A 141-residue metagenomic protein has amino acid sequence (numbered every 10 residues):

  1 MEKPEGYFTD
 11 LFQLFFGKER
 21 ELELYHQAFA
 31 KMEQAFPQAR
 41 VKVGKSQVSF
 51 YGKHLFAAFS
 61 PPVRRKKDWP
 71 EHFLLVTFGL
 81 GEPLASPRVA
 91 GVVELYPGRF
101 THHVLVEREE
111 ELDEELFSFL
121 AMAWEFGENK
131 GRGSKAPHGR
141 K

Functional and structural regions predicted by a protein language model:
M1-V43, Q47: Charge-rich, low-complexity N-terminal segments
E23-Y25, K31-Q34, V41, P61 (+3 more regions): Short secondary-structure boundary micro-motifs
L24, A28, L55, L116-F119: Amphipathic alpha-helical interface surfaces
P37, G81, E128: Residue-level marker of positions within ordered structural domains that often coincide with functionally constrained
K42-T101: Short, conserved beta-strand/beta-arch hydrophobic-aromatic motifs that form part of recognition grooves or interface
L95-K141: Well-ordered alpha/beta subsegment
